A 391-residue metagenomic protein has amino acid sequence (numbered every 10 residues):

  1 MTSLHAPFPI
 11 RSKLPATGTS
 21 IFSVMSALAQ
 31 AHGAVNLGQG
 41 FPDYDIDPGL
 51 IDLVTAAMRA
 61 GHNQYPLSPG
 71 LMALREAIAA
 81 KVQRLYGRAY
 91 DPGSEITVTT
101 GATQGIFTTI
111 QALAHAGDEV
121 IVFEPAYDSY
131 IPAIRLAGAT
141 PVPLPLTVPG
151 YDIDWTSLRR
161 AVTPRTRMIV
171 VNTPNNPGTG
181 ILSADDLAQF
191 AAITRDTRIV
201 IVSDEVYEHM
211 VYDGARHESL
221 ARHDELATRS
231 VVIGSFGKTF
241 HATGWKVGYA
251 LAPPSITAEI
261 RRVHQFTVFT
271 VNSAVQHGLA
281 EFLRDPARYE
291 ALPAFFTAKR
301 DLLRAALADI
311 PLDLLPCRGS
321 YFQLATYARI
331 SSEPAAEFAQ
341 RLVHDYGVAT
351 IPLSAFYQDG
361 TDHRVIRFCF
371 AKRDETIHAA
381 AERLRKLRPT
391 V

Functional and structural regions predicted by a protein language model:
T2-P7, R11-G101, T108, F282-R284 (+1 more regions): N-terminal small-domain helix-loop-helix segment of the aminotransferase-like
A80, R159, S332, R341-T350 (+1 more regions): PLP-dependent enzyme catalytic core of the Aspartate aminotransferase-like
A112-I134: Conserved PLP-anchoring active-site segment centered on the Schiff-base-forming lysine
V142, L146-D213: Active-site phosphate-binding strand-loop segment of PLP-dependent enzymes
R222-E259, A274: Active-site PLP attachment segment
P254, V271-P286, A291-L292: Structural motif of enzymes handling amino- and sulfur-group chemistry
I260-H264, F282-A305, S332-P334: Structural signature of PLP-dependent enzymes
Q276, A280, F296-R304, L314-Y327: Conserved glycine-rich beta-strand-loop-beta hairpin in the small C-terminal domain of fold type I
